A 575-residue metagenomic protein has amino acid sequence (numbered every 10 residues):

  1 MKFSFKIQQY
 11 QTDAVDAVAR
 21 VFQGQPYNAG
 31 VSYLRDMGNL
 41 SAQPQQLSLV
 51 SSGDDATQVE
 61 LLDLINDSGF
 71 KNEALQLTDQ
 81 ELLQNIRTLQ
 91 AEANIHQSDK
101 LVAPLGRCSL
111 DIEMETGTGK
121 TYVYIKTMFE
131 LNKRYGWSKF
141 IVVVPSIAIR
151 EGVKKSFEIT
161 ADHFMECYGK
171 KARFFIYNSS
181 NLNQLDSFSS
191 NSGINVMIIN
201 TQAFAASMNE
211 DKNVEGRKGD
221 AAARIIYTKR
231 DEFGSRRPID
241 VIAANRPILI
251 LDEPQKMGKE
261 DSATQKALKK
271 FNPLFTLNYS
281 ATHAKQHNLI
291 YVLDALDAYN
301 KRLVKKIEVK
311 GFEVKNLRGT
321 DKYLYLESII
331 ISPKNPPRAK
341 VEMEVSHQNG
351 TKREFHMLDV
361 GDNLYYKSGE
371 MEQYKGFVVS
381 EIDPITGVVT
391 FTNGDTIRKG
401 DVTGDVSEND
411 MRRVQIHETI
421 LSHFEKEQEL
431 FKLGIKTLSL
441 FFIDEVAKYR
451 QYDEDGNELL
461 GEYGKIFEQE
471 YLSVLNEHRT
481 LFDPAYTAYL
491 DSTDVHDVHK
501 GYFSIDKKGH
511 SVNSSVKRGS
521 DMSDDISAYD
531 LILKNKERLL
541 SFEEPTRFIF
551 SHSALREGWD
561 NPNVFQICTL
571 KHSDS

Functional and structural regions predicted by a protein language model:
L77-A103: Pre-Walker A adenine-sensing motif
P104-T127: Walker A/P-loop
D111, G169, R173, S179-S180 (+6 more regions): Conserved C-terminal RecA-like helicase domain
G136-G169, N200-A203, I443-A447: Conserved Walker A/P-loop ATP-binding site and its immediately adjacent core in helicase/helicase-like ATPase domains
S207-K212, A243, P254-K266, W559-P562: Conserved ATPase-coupling elements of RecA-like P-loop NTPase cores
D252-E253, A554: Walker B catalytic acidic pair
K259-D321: Post-DEXD/H (motif II) to motif III coupling segment of the RecA-like Helicase ATP-binding lobe
S551, L555-S573: A short beta-strand element within the Helicase C-terminal
